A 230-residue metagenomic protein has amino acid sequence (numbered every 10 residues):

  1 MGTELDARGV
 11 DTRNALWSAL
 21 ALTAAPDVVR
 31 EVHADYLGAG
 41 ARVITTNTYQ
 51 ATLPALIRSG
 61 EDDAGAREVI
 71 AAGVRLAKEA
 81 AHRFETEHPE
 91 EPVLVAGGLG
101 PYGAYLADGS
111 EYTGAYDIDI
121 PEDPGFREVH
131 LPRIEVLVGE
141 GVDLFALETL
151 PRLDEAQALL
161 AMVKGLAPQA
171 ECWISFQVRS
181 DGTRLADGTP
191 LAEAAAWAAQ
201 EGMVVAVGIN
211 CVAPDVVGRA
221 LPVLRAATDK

Functional and structural regions predicted by a protein language model:
M1-K230: Domain-level signal for soluble alpha/beta catalytic cores
